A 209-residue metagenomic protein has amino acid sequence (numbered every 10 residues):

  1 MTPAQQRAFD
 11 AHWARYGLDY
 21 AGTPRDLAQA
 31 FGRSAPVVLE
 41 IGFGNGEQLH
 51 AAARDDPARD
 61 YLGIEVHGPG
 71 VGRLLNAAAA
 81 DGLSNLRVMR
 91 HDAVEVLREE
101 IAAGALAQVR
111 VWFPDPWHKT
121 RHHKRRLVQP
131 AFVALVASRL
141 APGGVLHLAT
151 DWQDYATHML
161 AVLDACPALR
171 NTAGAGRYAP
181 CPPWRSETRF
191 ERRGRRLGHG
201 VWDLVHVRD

Functional and structural regions predicted by a protein language model:
M1-L39, E47-D56: S-adenosyl-L-methionine
P36-E95: SAM cofactor-binding core of SAM-dependent methyltransferases, primarily the Rossmann-like beta-alpha-beta module
E99-Q108: A short acidic, Gly/Pro-enriched loop at the edge of an enzyme's catalytic core that lines a small-molecule cofactor
V109, V136-A137, L146, M159: Class I S-adenosylmethionine-dependent transferase superfamily signal
H122, A149-A165: Conserved class I S-adenosyl-L-methionine
V128-P142: A short glycine-rich, Lys/Arg-flanked "PGG" loop and its adjoining helix->strand segment in the class I
P142-T150: Conserved beta-strand signature within the Rossmann-like core of class I S-adenosyl-L-methionine
M159-D209: Class I S-adenosyl-L-methionine
